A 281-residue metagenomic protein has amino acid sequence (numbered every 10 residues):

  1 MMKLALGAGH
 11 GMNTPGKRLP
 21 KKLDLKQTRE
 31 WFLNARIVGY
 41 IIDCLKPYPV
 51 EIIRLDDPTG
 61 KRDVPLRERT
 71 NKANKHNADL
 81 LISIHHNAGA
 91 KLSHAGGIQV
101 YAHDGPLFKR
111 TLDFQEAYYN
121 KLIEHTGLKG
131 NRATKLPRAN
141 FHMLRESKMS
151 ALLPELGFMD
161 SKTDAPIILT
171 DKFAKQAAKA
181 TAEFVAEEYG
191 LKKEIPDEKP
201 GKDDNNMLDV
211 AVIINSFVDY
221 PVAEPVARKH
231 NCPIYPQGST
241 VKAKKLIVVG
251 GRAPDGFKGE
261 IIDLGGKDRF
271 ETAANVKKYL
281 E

Functional and structural regions predicted by a protein language model:
M1-M2, M207: Initiator methionine at the very start of the polypeptide chain
M2-L4, T14, T28-E198: Active-site-proximal helix/loop segments of hydrolytic enzymes
L4-K21: Short, surface-exposed beta-strand segments enriched in small/polar/acidic residues
G7-G9, S83-H85, E155, I213-I214 (+1 more regions): Short beta-strand segments
H10, P106, R252: Residue-level signal for short, function-critical loop segments
P15-G16, L92-S93, A223, F257-K258: Short glycine-/acidic-enriched loop or helix-start segments at secondary-structure transitions that form or flank
D24: Acidic/polar, solvent-exposed loop segments in beta-strand-rich repeat domains
G201-E281: Alpha-helical transmembrane segments and their helix-helix packing motifs
